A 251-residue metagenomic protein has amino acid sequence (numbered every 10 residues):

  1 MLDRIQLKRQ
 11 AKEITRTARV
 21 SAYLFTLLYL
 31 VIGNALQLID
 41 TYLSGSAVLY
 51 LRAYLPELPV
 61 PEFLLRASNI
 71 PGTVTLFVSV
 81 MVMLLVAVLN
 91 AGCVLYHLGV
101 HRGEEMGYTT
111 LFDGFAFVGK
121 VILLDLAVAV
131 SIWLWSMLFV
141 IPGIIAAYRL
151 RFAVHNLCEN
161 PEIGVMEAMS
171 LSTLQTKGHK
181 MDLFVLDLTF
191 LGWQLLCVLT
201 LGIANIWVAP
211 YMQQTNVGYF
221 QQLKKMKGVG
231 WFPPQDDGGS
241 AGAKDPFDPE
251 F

Functional and structural regions predicted by a protein language model:
M1-F251: Hydrophobic alpha-helical membrane segments
